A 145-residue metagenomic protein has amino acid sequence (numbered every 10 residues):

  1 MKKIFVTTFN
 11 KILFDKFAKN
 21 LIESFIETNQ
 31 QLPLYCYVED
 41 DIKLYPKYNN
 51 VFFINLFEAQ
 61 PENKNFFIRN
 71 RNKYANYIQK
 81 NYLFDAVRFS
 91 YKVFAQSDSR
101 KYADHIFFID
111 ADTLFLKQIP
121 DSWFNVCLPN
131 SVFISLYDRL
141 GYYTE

Functional and structural regions predicted by a protein language model:
M1-K19: N-proximal low-complexity "stem/linker" segments adjacent to membrane-targeting elements
F14-K16, D40-K47, Y143: Short, charged/polar "capping" segments at the starts of alpha-helices and the immediately preceding loops
E23-L32: Short, acidic, metal-binding catalytic loop of nucleotide-sugar glycosyltransferases
Y37-L44, K117, R139: Short, polar loop motifs at secondary-structure junctions
K43-R100: Active-site-proximal specificity loops/subdomain of glycosyltransferases
I106: Short aromatic/hydrophobic "clamp" motif used to bind/position activated sugar donors
D110-L114: The conserved acidic donor/metal-binding loop of glycosyltransferases
F115-E145: Conserved donor-nucleotide/metal-binding helix-loop-beta segment in metal-dependent transferases, i.e., the alpha-helix
